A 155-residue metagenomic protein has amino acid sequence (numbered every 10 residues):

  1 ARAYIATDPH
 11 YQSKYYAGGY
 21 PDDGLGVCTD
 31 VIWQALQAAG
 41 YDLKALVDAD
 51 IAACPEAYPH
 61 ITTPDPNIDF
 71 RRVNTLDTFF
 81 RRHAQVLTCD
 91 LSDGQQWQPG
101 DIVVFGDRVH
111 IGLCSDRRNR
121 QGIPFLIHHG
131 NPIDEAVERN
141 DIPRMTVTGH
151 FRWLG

Functional and structural regions predicted by a protein language model:
A1-R81: N-terminal capping segments
Y4-S13, G19, H110-L113, I133-D134 (+1 more regions): Proteins with a high burden of low-complexity, intrinsically disordered sequence enriched in S/T/G/P/A and R, requiring
L43-K44, C114, T146-V147: A structural signal for short, hydrophobic beta-strand segments that form beta-sheets in beta-rich/all-beta domains
A52-P132: ...with weaker cross-activation on analogous glycine-rich loops/strands in unrelated enzymes
G122-D134, E138-G155: Low-complexity, Gly/Ser/Thr/Pro-rich intrinsically disordered linker/tail segments
